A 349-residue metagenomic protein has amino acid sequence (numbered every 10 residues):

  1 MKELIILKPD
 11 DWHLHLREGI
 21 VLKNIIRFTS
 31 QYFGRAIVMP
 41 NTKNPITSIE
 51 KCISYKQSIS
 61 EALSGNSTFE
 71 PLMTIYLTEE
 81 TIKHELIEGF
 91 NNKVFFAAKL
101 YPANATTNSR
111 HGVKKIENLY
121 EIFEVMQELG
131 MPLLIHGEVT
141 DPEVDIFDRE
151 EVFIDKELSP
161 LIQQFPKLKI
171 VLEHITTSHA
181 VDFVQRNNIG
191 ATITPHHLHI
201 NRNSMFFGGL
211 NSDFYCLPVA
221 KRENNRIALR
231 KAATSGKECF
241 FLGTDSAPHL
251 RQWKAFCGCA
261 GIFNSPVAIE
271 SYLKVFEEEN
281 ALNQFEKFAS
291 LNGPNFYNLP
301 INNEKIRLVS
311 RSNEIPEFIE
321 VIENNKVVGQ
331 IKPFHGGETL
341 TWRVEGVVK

Functional and structural regions predicted by a protein language model:
M1-K2, S30, L273-K349: Active-site microenvironment of metallo-dependent hydrolases
K8-G19, L133-V139, I193, T244-S246: Histidine-centered catalytic micro-motifs
D10-W12, I25-E50, N66-T78, F95-N108 (+2 more regions): Divalent metal-dependent hydrolysis catalytic cores, especially in the metallo-beta-lactamase
G19-I26, E80-N92: Short, acidic/polar
E61-T68, Q163-K167, N187, N280: Short helix-capping segments at alpha-helix termini
P71, I146-P166, V184-P195, A247-P266 (+1 more regions): Short, electropositive alpha-helical surface patch
H84-L100, N108-L242: Histidine/acidic residue-rich metal-binding segments in metalloenzymes
S235-I301: His/Asp/Glu-enriched, well-ordered alpha-helical/loop segment that forms or immediately abuts the divalent-metal
